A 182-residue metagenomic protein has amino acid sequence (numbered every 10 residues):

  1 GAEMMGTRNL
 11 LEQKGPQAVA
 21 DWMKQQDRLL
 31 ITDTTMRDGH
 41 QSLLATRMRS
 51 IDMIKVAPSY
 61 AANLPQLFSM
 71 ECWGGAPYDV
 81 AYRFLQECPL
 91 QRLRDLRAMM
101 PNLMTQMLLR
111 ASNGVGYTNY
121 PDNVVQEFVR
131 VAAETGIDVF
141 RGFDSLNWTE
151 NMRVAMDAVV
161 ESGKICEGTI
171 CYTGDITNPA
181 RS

Functional and structural regions predicted by a protein language model:
G1-Q25: Flexible inter-domain linker/hinge segments
P16-K24, A57-A62, R92-A98, R153-D157: Short amphipathic alpha-helices and their capping/turn segments at secondary-structure boundaries
Q26-D33: Transmembrane beta-strand segments of Gram-negative outer membrane beta-barrel proteins
I31, G39, G142: Conserved, mostly hydrophobic/aromatic
T34-A45: Conserved phosphate/anionic-ligand binding catalytic regions in large, soluble enzymes, centered on
M48-V56, L85-Q91: Well-ordered, non-membrane alpha-helical segments in soluble/globular domains
D52-A76, R130-V139: Catalytic domains of carbohydrate-active enzymes, especially glycoside hydrolases
G74-S182: Active-site beta->alpha loop and helix N-cap motifs at the rims of alpha/beta catalytic domains
